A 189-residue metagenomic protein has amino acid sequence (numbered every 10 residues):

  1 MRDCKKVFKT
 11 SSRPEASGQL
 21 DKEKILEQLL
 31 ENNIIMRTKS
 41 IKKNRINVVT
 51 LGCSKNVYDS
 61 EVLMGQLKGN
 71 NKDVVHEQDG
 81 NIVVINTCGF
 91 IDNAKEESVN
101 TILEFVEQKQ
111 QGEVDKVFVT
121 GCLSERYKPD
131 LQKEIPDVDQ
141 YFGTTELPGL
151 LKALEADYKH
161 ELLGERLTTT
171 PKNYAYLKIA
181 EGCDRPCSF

Functional and structural regions predicted by a protein language model:
R2-R13, G18-F189: Proteins enriched for Cys/Gly/acidic motifs involved in redox and nucleic-acid/cofactor modification
